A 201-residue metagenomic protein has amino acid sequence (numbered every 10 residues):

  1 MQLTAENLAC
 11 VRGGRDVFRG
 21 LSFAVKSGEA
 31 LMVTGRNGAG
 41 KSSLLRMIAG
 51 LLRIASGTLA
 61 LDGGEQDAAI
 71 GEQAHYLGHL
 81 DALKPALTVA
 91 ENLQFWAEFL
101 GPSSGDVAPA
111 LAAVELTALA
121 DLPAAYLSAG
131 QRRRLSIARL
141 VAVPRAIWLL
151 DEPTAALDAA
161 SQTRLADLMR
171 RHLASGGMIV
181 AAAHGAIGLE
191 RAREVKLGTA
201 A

Functional and structural regions predicted by a protein language model:
A49: Helix-to-loop junction immediately C-terminal to a conserved catalytic motif
I54-E72: Conserved ABC transporter NBD signature motif
L80, P85-L100: Q-loop/switch helix immediately C-terminal to the Walker
S104-A120: Conserved ABC ATPase "signature" region
P123-G130: Conserved ABC ATPase signature
I137, G176: Hydrophobic anchor residue at the start of the ABC signature
W148-E152: Catalytic Walker B motif of ABC-type/P-loop ATPase nucleotide-binding domains
